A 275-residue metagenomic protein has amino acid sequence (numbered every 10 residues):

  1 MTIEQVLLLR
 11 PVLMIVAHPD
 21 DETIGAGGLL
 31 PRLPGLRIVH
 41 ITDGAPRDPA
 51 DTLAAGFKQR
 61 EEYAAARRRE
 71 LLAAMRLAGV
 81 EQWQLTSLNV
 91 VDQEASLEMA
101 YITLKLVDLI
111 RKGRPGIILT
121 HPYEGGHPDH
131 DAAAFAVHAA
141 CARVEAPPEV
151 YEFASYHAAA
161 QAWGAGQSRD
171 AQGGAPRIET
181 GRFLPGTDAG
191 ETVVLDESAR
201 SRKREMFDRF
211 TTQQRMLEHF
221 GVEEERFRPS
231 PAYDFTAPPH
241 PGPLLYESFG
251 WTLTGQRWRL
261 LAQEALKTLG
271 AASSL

Functional and structural regions predicted by a protein language model:
M1-M14, R32-L33, K58, Q82 (+1 more regions): Metal-dependent de-N-acetylase/amidase catalytic core
Q5-E62: ATP-dependent adenylation/pyrophosphate-handling site
A17, A66, P128: Residue-level signal for the nucleotide or nucleotide-sugar donor/cofactor binding architecture
I41, L77-V90: A conserved beta-strand->alpha-helix junction
G44-P46, V90-Q93: A short, flexible beta-alpha/helix-coil linker loop
P49-T52, L85-S87, G116-I117: A short alpha-helix capping/helix-coil boundary motif
Y63-A78, A136-A140: Short, solvent-exposed amphipathic alpha-helices that sit in or adjacent to ligand/effector-binding or catalytic
